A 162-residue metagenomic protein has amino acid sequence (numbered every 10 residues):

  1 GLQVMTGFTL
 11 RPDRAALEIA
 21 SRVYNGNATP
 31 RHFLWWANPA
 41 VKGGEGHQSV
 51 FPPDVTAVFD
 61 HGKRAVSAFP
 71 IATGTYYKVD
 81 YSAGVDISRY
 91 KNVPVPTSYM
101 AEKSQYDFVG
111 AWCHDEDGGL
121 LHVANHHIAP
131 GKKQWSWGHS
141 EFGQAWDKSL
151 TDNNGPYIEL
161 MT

Functional and structural regions predicted by a protein language model:
G1-D13: Low-complexity, acidic Ser/Thr/Pro/Gly-rich terminal tails and inter-domain linkers that flank the onset of structured
T6-F8, L17-N25: Short, well-ordered beta-strand segments enriched in hydrophobic/aromatic residues
A15, G26-T162: A contiguous, surface-exposed recognition patch within enzymatic or periplasmic domains that forms
